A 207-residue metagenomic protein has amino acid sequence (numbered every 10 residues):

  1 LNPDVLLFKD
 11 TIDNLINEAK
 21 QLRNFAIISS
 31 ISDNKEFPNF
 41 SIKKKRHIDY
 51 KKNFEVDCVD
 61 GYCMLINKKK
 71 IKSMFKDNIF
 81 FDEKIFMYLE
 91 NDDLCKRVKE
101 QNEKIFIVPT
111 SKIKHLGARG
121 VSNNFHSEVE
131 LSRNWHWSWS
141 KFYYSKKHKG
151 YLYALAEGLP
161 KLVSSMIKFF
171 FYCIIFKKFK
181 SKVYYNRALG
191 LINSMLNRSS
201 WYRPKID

Functional and structural regions predicted by a protein language model:
L1, V5-T11, I66, F81: Hydrophobic/aromatic residue at the end of a short beta strand that borders the catalytic acidic motif
N2-P3, I28, N67, V98 (+1 more regions): Generic structural signal for small/hydrophobic residues in well-ordered secondary structure, especially within
V5-F40: Conserved donor NDP-sugar-binding/catalytic core segment of glycosyltransferases
S30, N34-L65, K69-K70: Short, flexible, basic/aromatic active-site loop/helix in glycosyltransferases
K44-K51, D77-I79, R119-E128: Short glycine/proline- and charge-enriched loop/turn segments that cap or connect secondary-structure elements
C58-F75, I79-K112: A short, conserved alpha-helix in the catalytic core of glycosyltransferases
F106-E128, K141: Active-site donor/metal-binding and catalytic loop motifs of nucleotide-sugar-dependent glycosylation enzymes
S132-S140, Y151-D207: Non-catalytic, C-terminal membrane-associated alpha-helical segments of glycosyltransferases
